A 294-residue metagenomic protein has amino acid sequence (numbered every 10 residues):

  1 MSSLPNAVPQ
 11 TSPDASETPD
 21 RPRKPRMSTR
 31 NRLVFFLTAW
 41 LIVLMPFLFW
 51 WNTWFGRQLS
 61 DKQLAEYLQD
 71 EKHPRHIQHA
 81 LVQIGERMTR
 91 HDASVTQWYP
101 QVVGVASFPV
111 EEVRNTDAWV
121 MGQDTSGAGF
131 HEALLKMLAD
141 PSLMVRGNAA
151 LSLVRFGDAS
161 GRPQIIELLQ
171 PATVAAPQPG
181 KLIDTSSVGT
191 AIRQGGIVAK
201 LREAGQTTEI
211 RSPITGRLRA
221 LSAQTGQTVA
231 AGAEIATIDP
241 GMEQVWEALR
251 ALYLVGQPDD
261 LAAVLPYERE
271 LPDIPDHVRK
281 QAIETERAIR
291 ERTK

Functional and structural regions predicted by a protein language model:
M1-K24: N-terminal intrinsically disordered, acidic low-complexity segments at the extreme N-terminus
T29, W54-L68, T89-S107, T125-A139 (+4 more regions): Amphipathic alpha-helical scaffolding segments comprising HEAT/armadillo-like alpha-solenoid repeats
R32-N52: Hydrophobic membrane-insertion alpha-helices, especially the h-region of bacterial N-terminal signal peptides
K72-H73, P109-V110, P141-S142, T173 (+2 more regions): Short inter-helical turns and helix N-cap capping residues of alpha-solenoid HEAT/ARM repeat scaffolds
H76-I77, R114, R146-G147, V245 (+3 more regions): Residue-level detector of extended alpha-helical repeat arrays and alpha-solenoid scaffolds
Q83, V120-Q123, S152-R155, A159 (+2 more regions): Core register positions within helices of long alpha-helical scaffolds
D158, I166-L182, I197-G216, T237-I238: Short beta-strand-turn/beta-hairpin segments enriched in glycine/proline and small hydrophobics that form edge-strand
I183-R193, L221-A233: Acidic, glycine-anchored pre-beta loop/turn
